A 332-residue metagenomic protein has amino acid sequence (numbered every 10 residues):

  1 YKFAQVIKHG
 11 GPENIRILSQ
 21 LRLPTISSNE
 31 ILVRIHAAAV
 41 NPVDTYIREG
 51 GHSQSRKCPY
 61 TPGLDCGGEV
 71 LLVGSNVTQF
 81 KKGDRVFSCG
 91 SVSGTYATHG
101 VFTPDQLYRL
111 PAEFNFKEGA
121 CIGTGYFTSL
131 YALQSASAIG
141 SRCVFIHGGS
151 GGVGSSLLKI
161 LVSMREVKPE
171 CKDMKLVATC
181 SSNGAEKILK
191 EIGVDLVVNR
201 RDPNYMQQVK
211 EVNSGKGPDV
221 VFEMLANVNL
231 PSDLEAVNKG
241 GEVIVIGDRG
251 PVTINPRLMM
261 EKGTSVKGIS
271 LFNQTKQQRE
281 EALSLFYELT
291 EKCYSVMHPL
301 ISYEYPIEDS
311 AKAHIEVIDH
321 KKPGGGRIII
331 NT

Functional and structural regions predicted by a protein language model:
R22-A39, G51-S93: Glycine-rich beta-strand-centered segment in the early N-terminal region that forms part of a ligand/cofactor-binding
R85-G149: NAD(P)H dinucleotide-binding glycine-rich loop of Rossmann-like/cofactor-binding domains, especially the beta1-alpha1
F87, F145, V198, V221-F222: N-terminal Rossmann-like NAD(P) cofactor-binding module of classical short-chain dehydrogenase/reductase
I122-D202: Mid-domain Rossmann-like dinucleotide-binding core that forms the NAD(H)/NADP(H) cofactor-binding site
V167, L189, V228-V296, T332: Glycine-rich phosphate-binding loop and adjacent beta-alpha segment of Rossmann(oid) nucleotide-cofactor-binding
N204-G215: Short amphipathic alpha-helix with an adjacent loop that forms part of the alpha/beta core around
Q277-T332: C-terminal hydrophobic helical "lid"/dimerization subdomain of Rossmann-like NAD(P)H-dependent oxidoreductases
